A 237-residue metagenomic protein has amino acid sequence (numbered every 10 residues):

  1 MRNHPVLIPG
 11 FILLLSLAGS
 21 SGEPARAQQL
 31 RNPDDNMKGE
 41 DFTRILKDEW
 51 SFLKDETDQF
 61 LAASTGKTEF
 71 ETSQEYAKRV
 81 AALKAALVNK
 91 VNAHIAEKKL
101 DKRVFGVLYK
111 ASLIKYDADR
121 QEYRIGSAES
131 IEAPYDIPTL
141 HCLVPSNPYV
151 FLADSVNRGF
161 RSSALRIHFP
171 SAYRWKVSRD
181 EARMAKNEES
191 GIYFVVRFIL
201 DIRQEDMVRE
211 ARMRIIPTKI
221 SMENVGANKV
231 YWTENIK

Functional and structural regions predicted by a protein language model:
M1-F11: Bacterial N-terminal signal peptides that target proteins for export
R2, R31, Y116-A118: Intrinsic-disorder/low-complexity regions
I12-S20: Hydrophobic h-region of N-terminal signal peptides that target proteins for export in Gram-negative bacteria
S21, A25-A27: Boundary at the C-terminal end of the N-terminal hydrophobic targeting segment
L30-K98: N-terminal Sec/ER secretory leader and immediately downstream segment of secreted/extracellular precursors
K102-K237: Mature extracytoplasmic/lumenal regions of exported proteins
